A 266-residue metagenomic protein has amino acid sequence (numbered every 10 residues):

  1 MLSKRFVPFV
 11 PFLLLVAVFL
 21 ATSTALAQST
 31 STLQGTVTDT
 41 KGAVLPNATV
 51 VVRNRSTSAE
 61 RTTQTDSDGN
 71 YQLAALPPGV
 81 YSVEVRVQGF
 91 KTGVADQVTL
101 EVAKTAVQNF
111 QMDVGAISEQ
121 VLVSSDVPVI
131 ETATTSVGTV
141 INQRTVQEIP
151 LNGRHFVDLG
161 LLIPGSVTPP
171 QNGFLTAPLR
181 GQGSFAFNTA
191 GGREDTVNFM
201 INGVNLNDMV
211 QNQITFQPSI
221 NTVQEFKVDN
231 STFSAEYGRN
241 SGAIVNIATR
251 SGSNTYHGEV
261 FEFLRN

Functional and structural regions predicted by a protein language model:
M1-L2, N202: Intervening/peripheral non-core polypeptide segments
L2-N142: Periplasm-facing N-terminal accessory domains of Gram-negative outer-membrane beta-barrel systems
K4, S253-N254: Secondary-structure transition/capping motifs at alpha-helix termini and the adjoining loop/turn into the next element
R53, F261-F263: Predominantly extracellular/luminal cell-surface or secreted proteins
E84, F90-S251, H257, L264-N266: Periplasmic N-terminal accessory/gating domains of Gram-negative outer-membrane beta-barrel systems
